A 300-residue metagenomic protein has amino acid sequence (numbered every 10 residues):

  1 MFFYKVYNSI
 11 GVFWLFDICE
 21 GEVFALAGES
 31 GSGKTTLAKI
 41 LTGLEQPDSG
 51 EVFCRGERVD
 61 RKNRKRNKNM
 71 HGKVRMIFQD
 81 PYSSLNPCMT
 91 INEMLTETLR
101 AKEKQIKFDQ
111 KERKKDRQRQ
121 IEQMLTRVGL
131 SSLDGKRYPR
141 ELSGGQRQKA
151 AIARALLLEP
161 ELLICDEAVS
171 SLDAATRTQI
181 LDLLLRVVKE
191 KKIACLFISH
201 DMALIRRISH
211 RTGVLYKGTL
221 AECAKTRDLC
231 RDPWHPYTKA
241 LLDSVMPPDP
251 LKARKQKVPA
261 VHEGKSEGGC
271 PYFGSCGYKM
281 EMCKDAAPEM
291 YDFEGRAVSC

Functional and structural regions predicted by a protein language model:
A27-E29: The feature captures the beta-strand-to-loop junction immediately N-terminal to the Walker
T42: Helix-to-loop junction immediately C-terminal to a conserved catalytic motif
G50-R61, M70: Conserved ABC transporter NBD signature motif
E112-L133, L242: Conserved ABC ATPase "signature" region
Y138-L142, Q146: Conserved ABC ATPase signature
L172-A253: P-loop NTP-binding/switch modules centered on Walker-like glycine-rich loops
C223-C300: Short catalytic/signature loops enriched in Gly
